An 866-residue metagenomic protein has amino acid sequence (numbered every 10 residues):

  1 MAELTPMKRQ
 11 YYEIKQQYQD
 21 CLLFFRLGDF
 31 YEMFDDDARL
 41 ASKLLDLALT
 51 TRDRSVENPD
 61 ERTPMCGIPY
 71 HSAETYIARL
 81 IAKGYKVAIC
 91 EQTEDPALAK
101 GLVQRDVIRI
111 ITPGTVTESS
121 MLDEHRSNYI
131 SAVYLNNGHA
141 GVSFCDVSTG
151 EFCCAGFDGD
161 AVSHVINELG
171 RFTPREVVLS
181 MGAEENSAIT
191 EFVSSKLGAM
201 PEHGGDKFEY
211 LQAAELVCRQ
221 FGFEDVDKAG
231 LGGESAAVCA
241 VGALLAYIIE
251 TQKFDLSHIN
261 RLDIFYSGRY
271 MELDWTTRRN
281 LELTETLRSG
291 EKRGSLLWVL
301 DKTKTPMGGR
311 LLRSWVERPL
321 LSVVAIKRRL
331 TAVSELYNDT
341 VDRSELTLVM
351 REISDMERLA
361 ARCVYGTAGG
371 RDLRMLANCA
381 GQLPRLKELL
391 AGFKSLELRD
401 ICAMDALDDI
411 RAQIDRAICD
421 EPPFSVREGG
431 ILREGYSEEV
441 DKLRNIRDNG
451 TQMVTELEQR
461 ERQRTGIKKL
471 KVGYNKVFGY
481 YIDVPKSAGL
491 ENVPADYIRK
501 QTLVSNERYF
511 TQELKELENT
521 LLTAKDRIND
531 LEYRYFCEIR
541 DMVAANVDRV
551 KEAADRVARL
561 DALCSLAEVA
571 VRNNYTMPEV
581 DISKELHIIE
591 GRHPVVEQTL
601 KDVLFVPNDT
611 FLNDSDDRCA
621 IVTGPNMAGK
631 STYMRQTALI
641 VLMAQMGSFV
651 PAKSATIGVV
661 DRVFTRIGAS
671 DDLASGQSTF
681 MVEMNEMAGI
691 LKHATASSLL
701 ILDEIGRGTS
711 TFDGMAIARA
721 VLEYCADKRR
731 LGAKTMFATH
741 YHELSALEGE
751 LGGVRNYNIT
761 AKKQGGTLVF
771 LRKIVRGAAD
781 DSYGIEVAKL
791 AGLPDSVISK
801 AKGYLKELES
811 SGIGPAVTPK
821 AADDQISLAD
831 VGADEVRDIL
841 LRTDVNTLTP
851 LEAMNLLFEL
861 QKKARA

Functional and structural regions predicted by a protein language model:
M1-A2, R9-E13, D20, R540 (+4 more regions): Conserved phosphate-binding elements of NTP-dependent enzyme cores
M1-E335, S344, R351, D355-V364 (+2 more regions): Charged catalytic and DNA/RNA-contacting regions of genome-maintenance and nucleic-acid-processing enzymes
D35-D36, E234, K304-T305, W315 (+6 more regions): ATPase nucleotide-binding head domains, primarily ABC-like/P-loop NTPase cores
I89-D106, R556-C564, V571, T735-A738: Amphipathic alpha-helical
C90, P113-L122, F254-D255, K394 (+6 more regions): Active-site phosphate-binding and catalytic loops of NTP-dependent enzymes
Y210-L216, Q220, M271-W275, L287 (+5 more regions): Amphipathic heptad-repeat alpha-helical coiled-coil/stalk segments that mediate oligomerization, filament/stalk
I326, V333, R343-L346, L376 (+12 more regions): Amphipathic alpha-helical coiled-coil segments
Y365, G369, Q382, E434-G435 (+2 more regions): Charged, surface-exposed helical/loop "interaction arms" that form contiguous linear patches used for dimerization
